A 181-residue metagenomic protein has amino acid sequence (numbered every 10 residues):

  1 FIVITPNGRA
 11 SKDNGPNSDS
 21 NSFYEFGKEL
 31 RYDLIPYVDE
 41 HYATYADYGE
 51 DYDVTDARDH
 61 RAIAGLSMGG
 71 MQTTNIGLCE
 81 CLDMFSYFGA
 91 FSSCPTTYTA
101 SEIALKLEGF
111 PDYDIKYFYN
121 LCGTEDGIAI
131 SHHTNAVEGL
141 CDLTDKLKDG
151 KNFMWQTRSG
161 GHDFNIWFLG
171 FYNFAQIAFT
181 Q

Functional and structural regions predicted by a protein language model:
F1-Q181: Non-catalytic cap/lid and distal C-terminal segments of serine-dependent acyl enzymes
